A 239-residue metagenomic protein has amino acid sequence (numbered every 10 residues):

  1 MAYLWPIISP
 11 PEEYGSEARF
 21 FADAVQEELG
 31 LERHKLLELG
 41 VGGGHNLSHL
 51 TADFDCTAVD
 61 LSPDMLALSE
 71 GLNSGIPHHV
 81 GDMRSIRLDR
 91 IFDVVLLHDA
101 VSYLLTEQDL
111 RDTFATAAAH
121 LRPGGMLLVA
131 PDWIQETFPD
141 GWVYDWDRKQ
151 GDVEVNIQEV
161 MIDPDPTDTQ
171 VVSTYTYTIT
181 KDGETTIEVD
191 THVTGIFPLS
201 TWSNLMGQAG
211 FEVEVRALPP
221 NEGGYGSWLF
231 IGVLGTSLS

Functional and structural regions predicted by a protein language model:
M1-H34: Conserved class I S-adenosyl-L-methionine
E32-G42: Conserved class I S-adenosyl-L-methionine
G44-S85: Class I SAM-dependent methyltransferase SAM/SAH-binding core
R84-V95: A short acidic, Gly/Pro-enriched loop at the edge of an enzyme's catalytic core that lines a small-molecule cofactor
R111-P123: A short glycine-rich, Lys/Arg-flanked "PGG" loop and its adjoining helix->strand segment in the class I
G124-P131: Conserved beta-strand signature within the Rossmann-like core of class I S-adenosyl-L-methionine
P131-T201: SAM-dependent methyltransferase
V193-S239: C-terminal lobe and adjacent flexible extensions of AdoMet/dcAdoMet transferase-like proteins
